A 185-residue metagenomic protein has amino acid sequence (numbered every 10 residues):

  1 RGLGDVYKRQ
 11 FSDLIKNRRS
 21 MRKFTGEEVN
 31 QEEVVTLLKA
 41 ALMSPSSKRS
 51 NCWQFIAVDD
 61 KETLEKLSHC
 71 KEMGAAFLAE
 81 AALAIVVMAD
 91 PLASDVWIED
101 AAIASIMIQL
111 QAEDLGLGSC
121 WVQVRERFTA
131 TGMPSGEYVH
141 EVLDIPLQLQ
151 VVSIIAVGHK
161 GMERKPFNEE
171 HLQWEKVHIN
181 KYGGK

Functional and structural regions predicted by a protein language model:
R1-Y7: Short, small-residue-biased leader/transition segments that mark boundaries at the very start of proteins
F11-M21, G26, I145-K185: C-terminal helix-cap and adjacent tail motif
E32-K39, M43-A104, E141: Glycine/small-residue-rich phosphate/adenosyl-binding loop
A41-L42, I85, A93-V139: Small-aliphatic-rich amphipathic alpha-helix that forms the alpha element of a beta-alpha
A79-L83, L117, L147-V151: Short coil/turn connectors at secondary-structure junctions
V86-M88, Q123, I154-G158: Short beta-strand segments
G136-Q148: Short, electropositive alpha-helical surface patch
